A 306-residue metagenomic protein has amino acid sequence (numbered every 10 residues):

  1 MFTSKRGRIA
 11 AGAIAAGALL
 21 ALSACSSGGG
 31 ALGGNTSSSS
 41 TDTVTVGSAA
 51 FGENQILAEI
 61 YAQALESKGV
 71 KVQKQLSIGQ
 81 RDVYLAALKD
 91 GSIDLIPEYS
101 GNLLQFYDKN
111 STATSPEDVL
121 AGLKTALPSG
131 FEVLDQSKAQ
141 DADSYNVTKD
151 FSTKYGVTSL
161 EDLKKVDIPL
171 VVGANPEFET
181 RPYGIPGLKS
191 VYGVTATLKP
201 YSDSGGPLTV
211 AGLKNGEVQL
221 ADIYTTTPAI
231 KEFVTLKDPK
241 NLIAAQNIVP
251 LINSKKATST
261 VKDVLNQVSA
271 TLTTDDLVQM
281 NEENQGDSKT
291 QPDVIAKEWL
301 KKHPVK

Functional and structural regions predicted by a protein language model:
L19-A24: C-terminal motif of bacterial Sec signal peptides marking the signal peptidase cleavage site
S26-G29: Bacterial signal peptide processing site
L32-E59, L76-R81, E177-T180, Q285: Extracytoplasmic "Venus flytrap"
G52-K71, I93, P186-K189: Short, polar/charged alpha-helical segment
Y107-L134, E217-L220, P228-N241, A245: Ligand-binding "clamshell"
P116-V171, A270-T274: A conserved helix-loop-strand patch within extracytoplasmic ligand-binding domains of the periplasmic binding
D143-T153, Q246-S259: A bilobed periplasmic-binding-protein/Venus flytrap-type ligand-binding module shared by bacterial periplasmic
I168-P239: Ligand-binding pocket segment of bilobal, Venus flytrap-like solute-binding proteins
